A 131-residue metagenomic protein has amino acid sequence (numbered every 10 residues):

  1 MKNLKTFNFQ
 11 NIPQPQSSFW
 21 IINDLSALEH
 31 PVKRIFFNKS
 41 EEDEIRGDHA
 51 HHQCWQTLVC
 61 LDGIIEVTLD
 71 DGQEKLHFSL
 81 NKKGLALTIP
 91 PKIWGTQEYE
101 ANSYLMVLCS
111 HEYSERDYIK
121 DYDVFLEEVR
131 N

Functional and structural regions predicted by a protein language model:
M1-L87, Y104-V107, S114-D123, V129-N131: Non-catalytic, conserved peripheral segments adjacent to functional cores
Q53, I93, A101: A generic "binding-loop/recognition-motif" signal
K82-A86, K92-E98: Well-ordered alpha/beta subsegment
W94, H111-S114: Short acidic/polar capping segments at secondary-structure boundaries
